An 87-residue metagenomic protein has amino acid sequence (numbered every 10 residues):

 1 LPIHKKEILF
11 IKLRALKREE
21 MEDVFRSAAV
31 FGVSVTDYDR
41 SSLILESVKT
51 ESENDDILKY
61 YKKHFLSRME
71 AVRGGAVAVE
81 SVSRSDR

Functional and structural regions predicted by a protein language model:
L1-R87: Long, contiguous binding/interaction regions
